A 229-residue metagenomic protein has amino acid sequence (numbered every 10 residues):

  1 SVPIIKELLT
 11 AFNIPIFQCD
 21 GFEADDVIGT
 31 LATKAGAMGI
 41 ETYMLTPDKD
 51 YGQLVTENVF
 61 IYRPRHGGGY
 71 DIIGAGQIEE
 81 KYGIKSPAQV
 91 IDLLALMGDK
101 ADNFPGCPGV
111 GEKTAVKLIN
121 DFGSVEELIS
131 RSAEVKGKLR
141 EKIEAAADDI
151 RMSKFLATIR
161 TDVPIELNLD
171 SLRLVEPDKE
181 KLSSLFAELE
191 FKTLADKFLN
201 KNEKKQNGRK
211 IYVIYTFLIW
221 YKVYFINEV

Functional and structural regions predicted by a protein language model:
S1-E166: Extended two-metal-dependent nuclease catalytic cores across DNA- and RNA-processing enzymes
K154-S184: Compact, basic/aliphatic-enriched, mixed alpha/beta core segments that act as assembly/interaction modules in small
L172-W220, F225-V229: Long, highly charged low-complexity segments
